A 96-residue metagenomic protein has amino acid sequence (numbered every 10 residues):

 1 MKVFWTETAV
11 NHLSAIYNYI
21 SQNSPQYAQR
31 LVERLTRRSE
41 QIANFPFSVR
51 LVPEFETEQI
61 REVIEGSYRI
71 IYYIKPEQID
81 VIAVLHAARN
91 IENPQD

Functional and structural regions predicted by a protein language model:
K2-Q59: Basic, Lys/Arg-enriched alpha-helical interface segments
F47-E77: Basic/aromatic recognition patch in beta-strand/loop cores that engages polyanionic ligands
E65-Y68, Y73-D96: Enriched for short, Lys/Arg-rich terminal
